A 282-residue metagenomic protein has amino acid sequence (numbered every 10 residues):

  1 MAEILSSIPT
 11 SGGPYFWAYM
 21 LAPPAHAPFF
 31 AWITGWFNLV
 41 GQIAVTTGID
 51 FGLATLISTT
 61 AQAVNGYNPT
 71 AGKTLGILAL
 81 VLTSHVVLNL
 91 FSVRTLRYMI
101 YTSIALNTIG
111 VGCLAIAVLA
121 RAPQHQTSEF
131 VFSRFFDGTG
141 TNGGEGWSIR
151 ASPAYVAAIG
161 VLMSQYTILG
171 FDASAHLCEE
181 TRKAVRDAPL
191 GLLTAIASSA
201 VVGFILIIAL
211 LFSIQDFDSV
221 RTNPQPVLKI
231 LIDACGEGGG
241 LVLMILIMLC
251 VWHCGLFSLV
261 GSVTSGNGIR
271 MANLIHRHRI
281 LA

Functional and structural regions predicted by a protein language model:
M1-L82, V86, V251-S265: Hydrophobic transmembrane alpha-helices that form the core helical bundles of multi-pass secondary transporters
P9-G12, L21-A27, E179-D187, M271-H276: Juxtamembrane helix-boundary/capping and inter-helix hinge elements in multi-pass membrane proteins
F16-A27, Q62-A63, D137-G138, W147 (+3 more regions): TM-loop-TM module centered on a large, flexible mid-protein loop between adjacent transmembrane helices in multi-pass
P24-A25, I57-G76, L88-V93, L119-I149 (+2 more regions): Extracellular/lumenal inter-transmembrane loop segments of multi-pass membrane transporters
A31, T70-L78, S152-G160, G240 (+1 more regions): Residue-level signature of transmembrane alpha-helical entry/exit and packing/kink sites in multi-pass membrane
F37-V40, A44, I77, S103-L106 (+4 more regions): Physicochemical signature of membrane-embedded alpha-helices that form the seven-helix bundle of GPCRs, emphasizing
T74-D137, L169, L192-I196: Membrane-interface loop-to-helix entry segments
S103-L106, A175-I207, L211, G266-I269: Junctions where cytoplasmic loops transition into the N-terminal start of transmembrane alpha-helices in multi-pass
